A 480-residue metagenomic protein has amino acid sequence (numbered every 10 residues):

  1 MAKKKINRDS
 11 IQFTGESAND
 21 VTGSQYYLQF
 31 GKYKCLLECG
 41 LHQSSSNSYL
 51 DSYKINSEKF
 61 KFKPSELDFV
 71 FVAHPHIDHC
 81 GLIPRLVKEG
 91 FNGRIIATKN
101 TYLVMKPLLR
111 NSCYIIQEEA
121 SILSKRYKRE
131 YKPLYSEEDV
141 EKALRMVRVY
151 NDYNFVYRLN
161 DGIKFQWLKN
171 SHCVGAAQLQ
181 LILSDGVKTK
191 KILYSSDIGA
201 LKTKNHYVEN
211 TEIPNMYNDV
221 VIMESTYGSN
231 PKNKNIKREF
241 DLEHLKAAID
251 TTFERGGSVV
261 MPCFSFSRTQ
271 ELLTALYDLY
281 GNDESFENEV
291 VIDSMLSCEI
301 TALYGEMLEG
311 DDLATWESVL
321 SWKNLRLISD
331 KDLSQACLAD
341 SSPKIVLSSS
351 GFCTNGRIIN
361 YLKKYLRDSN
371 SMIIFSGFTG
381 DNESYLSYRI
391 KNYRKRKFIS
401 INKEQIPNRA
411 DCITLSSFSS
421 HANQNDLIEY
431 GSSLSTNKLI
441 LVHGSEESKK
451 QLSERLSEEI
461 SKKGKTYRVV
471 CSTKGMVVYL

Functional and structural regions predicted by a protein language model:
A2-F71, H76, C80, V87-E271 (+2 more regions): His/Asp/Glu-rich metal-coordinating catalytic cores of metallo-dependent phosphodiesterases/hydrolases acting on
L28-G31, I182-S184, E209-I213, A275-N282 (+5 more regions): Short, solvent-exposed amphipathic alpha-helical segments in soluble enzyme and RNA/protein-processing domains
R145-Y153, R326-K331, C471: Short acidic-hydrophobic, aromatic-tinged amphipathic segments that line or gate anion-handling sites
L245-S384, I399-S400, V442: Hard-cation-handling environments
G356-L362, S419-L434: A short, acidic, amphipathic alpha-helical segment used as a generic capping/interface helix at domain edges
K397-E429: Generic long, charged, amphipathic alpha-helical segments
G431, S435-G444: Proline-aspartate-enriched helix->loop->beta-strand connector
K450-G475: Short acidic, glycine/proline-enriched helix-loop-strand junctions
